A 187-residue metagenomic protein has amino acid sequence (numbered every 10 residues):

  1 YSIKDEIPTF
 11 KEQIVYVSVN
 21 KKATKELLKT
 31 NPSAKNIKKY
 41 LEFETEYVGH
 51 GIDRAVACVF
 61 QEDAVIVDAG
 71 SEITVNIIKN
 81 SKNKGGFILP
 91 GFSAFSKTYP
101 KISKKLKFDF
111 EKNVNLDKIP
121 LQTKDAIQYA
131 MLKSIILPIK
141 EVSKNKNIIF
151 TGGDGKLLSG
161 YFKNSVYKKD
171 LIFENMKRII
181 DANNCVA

Functional and structural regions predicted by a protein language model:
Y1-A64, K82-A187: Nucleotide/phosphate-binding catalytic cleft detector across ATP-hydrolyzing and phosphate-transferring enzymes
G70: Active-site glycine-centered loops adjacent to acidic/histidine catalytic or metal-binding residues that shape
I73-I78: Short beta-strand scaffold segments in enzyme catalytic cores
